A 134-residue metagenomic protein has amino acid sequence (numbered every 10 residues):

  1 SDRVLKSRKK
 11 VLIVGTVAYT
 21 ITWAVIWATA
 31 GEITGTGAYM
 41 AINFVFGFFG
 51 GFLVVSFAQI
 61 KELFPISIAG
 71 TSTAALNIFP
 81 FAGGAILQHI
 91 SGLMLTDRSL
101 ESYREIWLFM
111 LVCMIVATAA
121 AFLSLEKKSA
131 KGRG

Functional and structural regions predicted by a protein language model:
S1-S7: Helix-to-loop junctions at the C-terminal end of transmembrane segments in multipass secondary transporters
S7-R8, L93-V112: A membrane-interface helix-boundary motif in multi-pass transporters
V17-E32: C-terminal ends and interior cores of transmembrane alpha-helices in multi-pass membrane transporters/permeases
I26-A30, Y103, L108-G134: Multi-pass alpha-helical transporter architecture, strongest for 12-TM Major Facilitator/SLC carriers used
G35-V54: Hydrophobic core of transmembrane alpha-helices in multi-pass small-molecule transporters, especially MFS/SLC-type
G51-P65: Intracellular juxtamembrane helix-capping segments at the cytosolic ends of symmetry-related transmembrane helices
L63-R98: A late C-terminal transmembrane helix in Major Facilitator Superfamily
